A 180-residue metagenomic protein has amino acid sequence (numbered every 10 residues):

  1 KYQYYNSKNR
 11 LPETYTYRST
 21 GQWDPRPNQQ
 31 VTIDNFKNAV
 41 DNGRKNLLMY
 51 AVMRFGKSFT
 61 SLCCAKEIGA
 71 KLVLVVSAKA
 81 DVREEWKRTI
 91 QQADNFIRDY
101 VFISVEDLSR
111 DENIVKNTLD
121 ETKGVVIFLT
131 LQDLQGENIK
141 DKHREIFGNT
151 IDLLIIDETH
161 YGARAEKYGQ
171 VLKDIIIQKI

Functional and structural regions predicted by a protein language model:
K1-V52, F59-I68, R88, T122: ATP-dependent helicase/translocase motor core
N42-G43, I68-G69, E121-G124, F147-T150 (+1 more regions): Short loop/turn elements that form and flank the Walker-type P-loop nucleotide-binding site in RecA-like NTPase cores
N46-L48, L72-L74, G124-V126, L153: Residue-level preference for the first positions of well-ordered beta-strands
M53, S58-D94, V101, L131-D133: Conserved Walker A/P-loop ATP-binding site and its immediately adjacent core in helicase/helicase-like ATPase domains
R83-W86, G136-N138, A163-R164: Switch/connector loops and helix/strand junctions flanking conserved nucleotide-binding motifs in nucleotide-processing
N95-I139: Inter-Walker segment of RecA-like/P-loop motor cores
L131-L134, R144-I180: SF2 helicase catalytic motif II
